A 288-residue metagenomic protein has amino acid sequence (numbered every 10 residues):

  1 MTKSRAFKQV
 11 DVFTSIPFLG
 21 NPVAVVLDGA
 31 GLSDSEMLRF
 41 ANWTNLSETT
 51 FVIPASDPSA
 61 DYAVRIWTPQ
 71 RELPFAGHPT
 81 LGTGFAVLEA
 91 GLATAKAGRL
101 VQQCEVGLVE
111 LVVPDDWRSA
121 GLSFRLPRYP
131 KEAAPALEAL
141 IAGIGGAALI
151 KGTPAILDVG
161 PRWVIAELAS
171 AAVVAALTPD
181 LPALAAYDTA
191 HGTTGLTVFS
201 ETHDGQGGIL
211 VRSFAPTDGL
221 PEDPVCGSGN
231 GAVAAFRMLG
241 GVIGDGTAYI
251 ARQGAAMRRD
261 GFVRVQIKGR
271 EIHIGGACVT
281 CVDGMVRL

Functional and structural regions predicted by a protein language model:
M1-L19: N-terminal, positively charged, Ser/Thr/Ala/Gly-biased leader segments that form transit/presequence-like amphipathic
K8-F13, E36-F40, T49-V52, T153 (+1 more regions): Short secondary-structure capping/turn segments at boundaries of alpha-helices and beta-strands
P17, N42, P74-F75, L157 (+1 more regions): Short conserved micro-motifs on helix faces and helix-strand junctions that flank and scaffold key functional residues
F18-V26: Generic N-terminal amphipathic, Lys/Arg-enriched alpha-helix
V23, A30-M37, A41-Y62, I66-P69 (+1 more regions): Acidic/His- and Gly-rich active-site-bordering loop/insert found across diverse amide/peptide-bond hydrolases
N45-A63, A183-G219, I250-I272: Conserved phosphate-donor
A60, W67-D188, M238-L288: Acidic, low-complexity central loop/insert segments
L73-G77, L220-V233: Short glycine/threonine-rich catalytic loop with a Thr-x-Gly-x-Asp
